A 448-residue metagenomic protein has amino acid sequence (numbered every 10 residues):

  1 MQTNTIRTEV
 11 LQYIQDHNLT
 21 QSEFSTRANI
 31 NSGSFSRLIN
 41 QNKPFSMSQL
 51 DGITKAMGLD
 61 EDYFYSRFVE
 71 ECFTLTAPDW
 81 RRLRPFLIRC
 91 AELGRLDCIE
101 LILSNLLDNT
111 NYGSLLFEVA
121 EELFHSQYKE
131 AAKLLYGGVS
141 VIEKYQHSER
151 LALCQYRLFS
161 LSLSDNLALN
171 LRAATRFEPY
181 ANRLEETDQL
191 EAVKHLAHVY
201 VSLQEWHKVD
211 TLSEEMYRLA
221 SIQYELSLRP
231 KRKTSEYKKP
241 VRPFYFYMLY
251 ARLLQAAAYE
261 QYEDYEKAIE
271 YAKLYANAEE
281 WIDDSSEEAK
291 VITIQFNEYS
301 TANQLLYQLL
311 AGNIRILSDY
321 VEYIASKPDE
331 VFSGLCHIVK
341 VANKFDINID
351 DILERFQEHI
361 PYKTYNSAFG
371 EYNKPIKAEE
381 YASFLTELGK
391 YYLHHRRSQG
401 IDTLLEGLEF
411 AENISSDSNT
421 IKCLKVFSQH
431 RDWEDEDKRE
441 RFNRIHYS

Functional and structural regions predicted by a protein language model:
M1-L19, T26, K43, R355-Y362 (+2 more regions): C-terminal non-catalytic interaction modules
N18-R37: Short alpha-helical DNA-recognition segment
I30, E70-L75, A91, L103-T110 (+10 more regions): Solenoid-like repeat scaffolds
S48-F64: DNA major-groove recognition helix of helix-turn-helix/homeodomain DNA-binding modules
D79, Y112-G113, Q146-H147, L151 (+12 more regions): Residues that mark the junctions of alpha-helical repeat units in TPR/alpha-solenoid scaffolds
P85, S114-E122, R150-R157, K194-H195 (+8 more regions): "A position-specific structural signal for the A-helix of alpha-solenoid helical repeats
I88-I99, F124-Y136, S162-R176, W206-K233 (+4 more regions): Helix-turn-helix repeat elements of alpha-solenoid scaffolds
M248-P375, E379-A382, L388: Alpha-helical scaffold segments of alpha-solenoid architecture
